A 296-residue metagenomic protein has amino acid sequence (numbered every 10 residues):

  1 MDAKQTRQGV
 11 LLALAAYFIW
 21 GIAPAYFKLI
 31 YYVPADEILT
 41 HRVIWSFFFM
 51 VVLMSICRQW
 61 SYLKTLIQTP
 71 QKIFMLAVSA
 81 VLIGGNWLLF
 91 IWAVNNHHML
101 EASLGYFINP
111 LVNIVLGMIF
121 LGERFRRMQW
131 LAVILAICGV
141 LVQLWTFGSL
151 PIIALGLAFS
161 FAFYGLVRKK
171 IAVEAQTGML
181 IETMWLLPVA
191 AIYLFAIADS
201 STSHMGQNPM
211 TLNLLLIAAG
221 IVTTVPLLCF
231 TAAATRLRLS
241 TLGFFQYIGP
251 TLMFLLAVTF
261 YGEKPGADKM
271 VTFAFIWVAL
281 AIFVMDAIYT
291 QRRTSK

Functional and structural regions predicted by a protein language model:
M1-A15, F48-L76, R127, M179 (+3 more regions): Membrane-interface interhelical linkers
M1-E37, L141-K170, I192, L256 (+1 more regions): Glycine-/small-residue-enriched transmembrane alpha-helix faces in small-molecule transporters and effluxers
D2, Y247-K296: C-terminal-most transmembrane helix of multi-pass membrane proteins
F18-I22, Y26, A77-V94, G156-F163 (+3 more regions): Hydrophobic alpha-helical transmembrane segments of multi-pass membrane transport proteins, especially secondary
I30, I38, A93-V94, I119-L121 (+5 more regions): Hydrophobic/aromatic residues within transmembrane alpha-helices of multi-pass small-molecule transporters
W45-F49, G105-I119, V189, F245-F260 (+1 more regions): Alpha-helical transmembrane segments of compact multi-pass small-molecule transporters, enriched in specific families
L104-I108, A175-W185, T224-T259: Helix-helix packing/entry segments at the starts of transmembrane helices
M128-L144, L157, D268-A287: Hydrophobic transmembrane alpha-helices of multi-pass small-molecule transport proteins
